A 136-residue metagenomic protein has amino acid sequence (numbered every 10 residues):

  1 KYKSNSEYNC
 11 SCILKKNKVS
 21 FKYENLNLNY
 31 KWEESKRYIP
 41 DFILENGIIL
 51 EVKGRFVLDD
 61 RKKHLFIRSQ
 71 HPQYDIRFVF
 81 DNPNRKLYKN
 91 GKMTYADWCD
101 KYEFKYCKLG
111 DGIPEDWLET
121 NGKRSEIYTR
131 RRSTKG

Functional and structural regions predicted by a protein language model:
K1-G136: Nucleic-acid endo/exonuclease domains
